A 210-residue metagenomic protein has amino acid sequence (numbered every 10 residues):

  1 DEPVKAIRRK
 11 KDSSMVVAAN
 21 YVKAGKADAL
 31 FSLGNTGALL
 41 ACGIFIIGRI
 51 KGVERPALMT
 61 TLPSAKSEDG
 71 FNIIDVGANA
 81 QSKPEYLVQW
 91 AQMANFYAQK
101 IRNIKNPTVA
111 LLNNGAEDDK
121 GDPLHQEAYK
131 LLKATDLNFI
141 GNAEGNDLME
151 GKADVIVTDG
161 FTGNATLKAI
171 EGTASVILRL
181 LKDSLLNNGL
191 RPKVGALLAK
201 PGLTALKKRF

Functional and structural regions predicted by a protein language model:
D1-A24: Phosphate/nucleotide-donor binding subsite
A6, A41, D122, T166-I170: Glycine/threonine-rich flexible loop motifs
A27-A38, C42: A short, small-residue-rich loop immediately preceding and capping a beta-strand
A29-L33, I74, N138-N142, T158: General beta-strand structural signal in soluble alpha/beta enzymes
N35-A38, N114-E117, F161-N164: Short glycine-rich anion-binding loops that position phosphate/pyrophosphate groups of nucleotides and phosphorylated
I44-L58, S64-D69, I73, K152-I156 (+1 more regions): Glycine-rich phosphate/nucleotide-binding loop
A80-G145, D154: Glycine-rich phosphate/diphosphate-binding loop of Rossmann-like nucleotide-binding domains
